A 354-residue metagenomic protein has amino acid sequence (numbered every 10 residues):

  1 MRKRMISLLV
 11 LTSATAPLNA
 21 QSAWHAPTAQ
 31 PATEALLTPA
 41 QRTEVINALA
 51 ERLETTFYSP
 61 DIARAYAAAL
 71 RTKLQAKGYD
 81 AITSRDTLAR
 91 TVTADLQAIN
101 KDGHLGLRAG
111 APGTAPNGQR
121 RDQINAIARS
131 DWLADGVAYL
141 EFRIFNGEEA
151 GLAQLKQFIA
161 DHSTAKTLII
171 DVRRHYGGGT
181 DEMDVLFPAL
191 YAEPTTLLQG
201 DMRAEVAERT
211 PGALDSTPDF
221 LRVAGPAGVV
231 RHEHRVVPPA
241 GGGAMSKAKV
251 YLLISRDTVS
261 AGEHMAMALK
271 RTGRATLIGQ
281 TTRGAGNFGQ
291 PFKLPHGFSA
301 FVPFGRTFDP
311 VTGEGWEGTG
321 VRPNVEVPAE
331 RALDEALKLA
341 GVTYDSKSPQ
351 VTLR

Functional and structural regions predicted by a protein language model:
M1-S7: Bacterial N-terminal signal peptides that target proteins for export
S7-A16: Bacterial N-terminal signal peptides
W24-E34, N47-E54, Y66-Y79, D135-V137: Acidic/histidine-rich, surface-exposed loop or edge segments in extracytoplasmic proteins
H25-P27, L36-P39, T43-L53, L96 (+1 more regions): C-terminal "post-core" interaction segments
P60-D135, A340, S346-R354: Extended, small/polar residue-biased N-terminal targeting/export presequences and adjacent propeptide/linker tracts
K73, L140-E141, H162-G177, A248 (+1 more regions): Short acidic catalytic loops
A126-L152, V311-T312: STAS-typified acidic loop motif
E148-K166: A short, well-ordered alpha-helical element
